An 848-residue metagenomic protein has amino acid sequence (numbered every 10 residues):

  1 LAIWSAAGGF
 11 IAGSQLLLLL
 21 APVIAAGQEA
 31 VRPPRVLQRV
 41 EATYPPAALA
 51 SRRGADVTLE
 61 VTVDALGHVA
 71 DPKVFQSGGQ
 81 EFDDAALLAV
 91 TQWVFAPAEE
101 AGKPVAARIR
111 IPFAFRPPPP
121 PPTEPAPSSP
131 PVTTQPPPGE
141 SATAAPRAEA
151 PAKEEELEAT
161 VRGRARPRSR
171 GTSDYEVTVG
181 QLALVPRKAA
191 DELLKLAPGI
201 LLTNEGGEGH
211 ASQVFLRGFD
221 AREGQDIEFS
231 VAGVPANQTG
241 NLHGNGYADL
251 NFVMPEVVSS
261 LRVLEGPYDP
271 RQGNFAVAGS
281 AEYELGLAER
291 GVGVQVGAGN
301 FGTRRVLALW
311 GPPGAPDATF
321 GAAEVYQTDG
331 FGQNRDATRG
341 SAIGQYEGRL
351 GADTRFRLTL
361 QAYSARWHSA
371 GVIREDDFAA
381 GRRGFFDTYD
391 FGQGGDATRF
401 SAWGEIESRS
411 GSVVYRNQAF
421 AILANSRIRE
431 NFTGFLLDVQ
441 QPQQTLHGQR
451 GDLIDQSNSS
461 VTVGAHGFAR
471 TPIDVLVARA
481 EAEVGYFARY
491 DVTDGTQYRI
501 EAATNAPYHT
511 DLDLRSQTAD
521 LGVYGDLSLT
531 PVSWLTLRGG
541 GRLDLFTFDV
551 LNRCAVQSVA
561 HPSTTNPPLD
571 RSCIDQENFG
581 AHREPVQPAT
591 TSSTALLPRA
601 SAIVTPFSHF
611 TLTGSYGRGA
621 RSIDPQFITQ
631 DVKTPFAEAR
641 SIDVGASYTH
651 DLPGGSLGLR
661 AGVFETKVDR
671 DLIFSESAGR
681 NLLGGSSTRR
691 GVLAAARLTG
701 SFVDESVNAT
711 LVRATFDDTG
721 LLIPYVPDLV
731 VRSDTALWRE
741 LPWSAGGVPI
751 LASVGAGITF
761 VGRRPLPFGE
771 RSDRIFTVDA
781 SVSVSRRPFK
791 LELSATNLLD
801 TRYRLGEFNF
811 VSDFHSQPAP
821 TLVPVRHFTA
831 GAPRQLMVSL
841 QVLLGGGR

Functional and structural regions predicted by a protein language model:
V31-P33, P120-A183, D191, D226 (+3 more regions): Short, acidic, small-residue-rich periplasmic hinge/interaction motif at the N-terminus of Gram-negative outer-membrane
D191-Q238: Extracytoplasmic beta-strand/coil segments of soluble accessory domains associated with Gram-negative outer-membrane
P235-E265, Y283-E284, G344, E676: Short acidic/polar hinge/loop motifs at secondary-structure boundaries that mediate gating or recognition
G293, A298-Q327, G332-A370, Q393-S412 (+2 more regions): Transmembrane beta-barrel wall of Gram-negative outer-membrane proteins
A308, E405-S410, V414-F432, T605-G617 (+3 more regions): Membrane-embedded beta-barrel scaffold of Gram-negative outer-membrane proteins
R349, T354-Q361, G395-P568, R660: Face-selective signature of the C-terminal outer-membrane beta-barrel domain
A469-T471, S533, L537, L545 (+3 more regions): Gram-negative outer-membrane beta-barrel transporters
V784-R848: C-terminal beta-signal and adjacent terminal beta-strands/loops of Gram-negative outer-membrane beta-barrel proteins
